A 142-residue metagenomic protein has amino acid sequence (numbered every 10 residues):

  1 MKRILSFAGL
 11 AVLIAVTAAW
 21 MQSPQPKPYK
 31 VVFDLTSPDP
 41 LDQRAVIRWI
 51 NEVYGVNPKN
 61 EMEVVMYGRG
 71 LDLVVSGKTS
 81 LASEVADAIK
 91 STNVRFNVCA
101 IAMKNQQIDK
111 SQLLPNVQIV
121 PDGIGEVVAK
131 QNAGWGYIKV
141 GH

Functional and structural regions predicted by a protein language model:
M1-A8: Bacterial N-terminal signal peptides that target proteins for export
A8-V16: Bacterial N-terminal signal peptides
A19-H142: Secreted/extracellular ectodomain signature
